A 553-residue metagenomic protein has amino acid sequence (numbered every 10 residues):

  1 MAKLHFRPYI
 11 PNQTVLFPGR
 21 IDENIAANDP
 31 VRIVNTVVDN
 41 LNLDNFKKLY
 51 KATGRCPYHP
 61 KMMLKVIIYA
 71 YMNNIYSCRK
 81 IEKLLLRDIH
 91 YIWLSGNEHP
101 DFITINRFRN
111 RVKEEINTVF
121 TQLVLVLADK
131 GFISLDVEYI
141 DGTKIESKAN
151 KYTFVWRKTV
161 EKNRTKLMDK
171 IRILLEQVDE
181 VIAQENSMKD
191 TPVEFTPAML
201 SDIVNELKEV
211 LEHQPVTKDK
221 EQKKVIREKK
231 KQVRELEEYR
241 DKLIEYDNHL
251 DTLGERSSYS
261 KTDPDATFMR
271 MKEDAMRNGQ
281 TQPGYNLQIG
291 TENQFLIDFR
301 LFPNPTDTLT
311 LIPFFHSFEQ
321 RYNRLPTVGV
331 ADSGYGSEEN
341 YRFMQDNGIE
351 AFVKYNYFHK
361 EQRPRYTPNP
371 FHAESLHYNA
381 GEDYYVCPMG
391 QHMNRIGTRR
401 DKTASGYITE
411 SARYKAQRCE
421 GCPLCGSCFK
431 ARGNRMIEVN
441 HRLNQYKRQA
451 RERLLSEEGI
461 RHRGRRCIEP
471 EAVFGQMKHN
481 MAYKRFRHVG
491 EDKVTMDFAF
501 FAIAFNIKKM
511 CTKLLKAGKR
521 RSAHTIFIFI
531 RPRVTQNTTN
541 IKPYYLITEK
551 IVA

Functional and structural regions predicted by a protein language model:
M1-R32: Hydrophobic alpha-helical membrane-insertion signals
K3-H5, Y50-G54, E458-R461: A ubiquitous short alpha-helical element
P8, I67, N74-R87, E98-A553: Anion-binding and metal-coordination hotspots
T14, A27, D39, H59 (+3 more regions): Generic alpha-helical segment signature
E23, R55-H59, A70-N74, L94 (+1 more regions): Short secondary-structure transition/capping motifs
A26-I68, H441: Basic, short loop/linker segments at the boundary and entry of helix-turn-helix/winged-helix-like folds
D39-K47, Y69-I75, R87-L94: Short helix-loop boundary/capping segments at the starts of domains
